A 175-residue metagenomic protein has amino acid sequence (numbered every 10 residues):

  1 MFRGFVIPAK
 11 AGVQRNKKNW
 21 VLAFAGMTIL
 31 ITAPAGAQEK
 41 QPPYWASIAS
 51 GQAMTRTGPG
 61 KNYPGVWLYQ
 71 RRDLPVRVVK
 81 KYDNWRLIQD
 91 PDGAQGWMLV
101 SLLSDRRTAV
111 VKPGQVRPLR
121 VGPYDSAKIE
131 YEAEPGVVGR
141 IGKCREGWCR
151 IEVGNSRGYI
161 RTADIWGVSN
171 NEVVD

Functional and structural regions predicted by a protein language model:
M1-R3: N-terminal, intrinsically disordered charge-dense segments
F5, A9-V13: Short, low-complexity, intrinsically disordered N-terminal modules that encode targeting/processing signals
G12-R15, G26-M27, G136: A cross-taxon signal for low-complexity, glycine/charged-rich
A23-A25, A35: Cleavable N-terminal signal peptides
L30-P34: N-terminal signal peptide c-region/cleavage motif recognized by signal peptidases
A37-T57, L68-R72, V79-P123, K128-V137 (+2 more regions): SH3-family beta-barrel domains
P64-G65: Beta-strand-rich domains and repeat architectures in extracellular enzymes and scaffolds, especially beta-propellers
